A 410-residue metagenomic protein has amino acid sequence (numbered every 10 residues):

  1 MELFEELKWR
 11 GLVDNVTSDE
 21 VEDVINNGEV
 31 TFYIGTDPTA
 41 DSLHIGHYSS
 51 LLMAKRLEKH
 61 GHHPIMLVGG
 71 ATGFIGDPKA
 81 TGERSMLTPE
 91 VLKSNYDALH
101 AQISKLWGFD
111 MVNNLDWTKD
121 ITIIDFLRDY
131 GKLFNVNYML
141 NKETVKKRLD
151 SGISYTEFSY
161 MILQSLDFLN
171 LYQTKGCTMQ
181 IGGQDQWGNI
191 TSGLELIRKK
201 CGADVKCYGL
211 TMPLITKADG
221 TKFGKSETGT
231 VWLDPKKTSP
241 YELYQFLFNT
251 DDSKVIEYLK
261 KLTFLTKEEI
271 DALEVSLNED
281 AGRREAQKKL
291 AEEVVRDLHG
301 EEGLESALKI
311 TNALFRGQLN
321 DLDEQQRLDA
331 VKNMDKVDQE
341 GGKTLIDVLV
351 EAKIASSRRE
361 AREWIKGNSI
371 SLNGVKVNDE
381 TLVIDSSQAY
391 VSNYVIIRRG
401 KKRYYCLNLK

Functional and structural regions predicted by a protein language model:
M1-Q186, I190-L194, C201-Y208, T221 (+1 more regions): NTP-dependent nucleotidyl-transfer catalytic core
C201-K410: Conserved nucleotide- and phosphate/pyrophosphate-binding catalytic cores in adenylate/nucleotidyl-handling enzymes
